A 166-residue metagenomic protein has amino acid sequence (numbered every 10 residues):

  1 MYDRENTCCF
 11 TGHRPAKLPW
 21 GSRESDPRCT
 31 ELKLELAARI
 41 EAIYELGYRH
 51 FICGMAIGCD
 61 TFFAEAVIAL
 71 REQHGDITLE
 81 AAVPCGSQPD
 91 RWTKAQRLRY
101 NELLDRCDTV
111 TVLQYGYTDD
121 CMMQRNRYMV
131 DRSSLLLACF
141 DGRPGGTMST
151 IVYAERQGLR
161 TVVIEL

Functional and structural regions predicted by a protein language model:
M1-L166: Acidic/glycine-enriched connector segments
